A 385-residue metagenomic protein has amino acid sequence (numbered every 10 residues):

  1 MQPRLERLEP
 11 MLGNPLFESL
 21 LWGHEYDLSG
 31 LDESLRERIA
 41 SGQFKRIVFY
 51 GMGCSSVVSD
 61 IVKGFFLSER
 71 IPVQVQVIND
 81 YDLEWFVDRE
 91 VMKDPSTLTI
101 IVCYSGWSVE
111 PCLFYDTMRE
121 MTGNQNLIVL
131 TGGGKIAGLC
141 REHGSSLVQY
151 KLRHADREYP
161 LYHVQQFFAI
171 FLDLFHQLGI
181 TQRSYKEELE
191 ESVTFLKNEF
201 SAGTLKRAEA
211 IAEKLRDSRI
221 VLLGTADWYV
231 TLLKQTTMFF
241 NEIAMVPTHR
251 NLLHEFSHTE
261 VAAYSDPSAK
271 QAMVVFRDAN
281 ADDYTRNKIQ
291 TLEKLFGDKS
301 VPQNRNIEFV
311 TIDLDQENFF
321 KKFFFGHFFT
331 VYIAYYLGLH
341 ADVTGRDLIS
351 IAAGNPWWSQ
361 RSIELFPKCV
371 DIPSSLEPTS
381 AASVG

Functional and structural regions predicted by a protein language model:
M1-E33: Cofactor-/ligand-binding subdomain signature composed of acidic, glycine-rich, tryptophan-containing flexible loops
N14, G134-K135, K206, S265: Serine-centered coil/turn micro-motif
W22-F44, H154-R157, L174-Q271, P356-G385: Active-site phosphate/pyrophosphate-binding segments
G42-S201, E213, F276-N306: Glycine-rich phosphate-binding loops that contact phosphosugars or nucleotide phosphates
C54-S55, D227-Y229, E255, A279-A281 (+1 more regions): Short, glycine-/Ser/Thr-/acidic-enriched flexible segments
N79-F86, E255-H258, L314-F319: Short acidic loop-to-helix transition motifs that present clustered carboxylates
T131-E191, D315-T379: Short alpha-helices
A262-L348: C-terminal active-site/capping subdomain that shapes the small-molecule cofactor and substrate pocket of enzyme
